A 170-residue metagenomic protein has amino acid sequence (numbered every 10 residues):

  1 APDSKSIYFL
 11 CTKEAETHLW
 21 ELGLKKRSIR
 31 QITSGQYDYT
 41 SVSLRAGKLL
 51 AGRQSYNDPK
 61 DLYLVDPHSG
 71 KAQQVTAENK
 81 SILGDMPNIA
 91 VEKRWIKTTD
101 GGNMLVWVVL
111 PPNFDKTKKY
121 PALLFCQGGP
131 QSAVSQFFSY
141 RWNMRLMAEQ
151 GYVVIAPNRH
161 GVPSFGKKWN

Functional and structural regions predicted by a protein language model:
D3-K5, A46-G47: Short coil/turn segments that connect the beta-strands within blades of beta-propeller domains
K5-S6, L10-Q31, Q54-V75: Beta-propeller blade-edge and WD-like acidic-aromatic loop motif
Q36: Anion-binding and metal-coordination hotspots
T40-N170: Serine-hydrolase catalytic core recognition
